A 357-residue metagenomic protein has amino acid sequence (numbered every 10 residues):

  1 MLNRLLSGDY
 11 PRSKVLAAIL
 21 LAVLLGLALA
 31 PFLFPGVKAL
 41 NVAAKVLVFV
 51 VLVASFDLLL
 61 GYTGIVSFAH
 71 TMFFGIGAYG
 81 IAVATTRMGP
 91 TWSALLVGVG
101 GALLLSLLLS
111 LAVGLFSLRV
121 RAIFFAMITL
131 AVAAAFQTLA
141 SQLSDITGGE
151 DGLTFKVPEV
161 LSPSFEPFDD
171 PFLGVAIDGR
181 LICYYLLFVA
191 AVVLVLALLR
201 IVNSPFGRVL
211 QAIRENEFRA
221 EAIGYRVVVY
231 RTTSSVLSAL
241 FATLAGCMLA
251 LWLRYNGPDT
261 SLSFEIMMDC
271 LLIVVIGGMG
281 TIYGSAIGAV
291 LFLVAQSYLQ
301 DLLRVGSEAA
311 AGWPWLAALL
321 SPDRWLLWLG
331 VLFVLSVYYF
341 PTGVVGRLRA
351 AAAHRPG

Functional and structural regions predicted by a protein language model:
M1-G357: Transmembrane alpha-helices and adjacent helix-loop boundaries
